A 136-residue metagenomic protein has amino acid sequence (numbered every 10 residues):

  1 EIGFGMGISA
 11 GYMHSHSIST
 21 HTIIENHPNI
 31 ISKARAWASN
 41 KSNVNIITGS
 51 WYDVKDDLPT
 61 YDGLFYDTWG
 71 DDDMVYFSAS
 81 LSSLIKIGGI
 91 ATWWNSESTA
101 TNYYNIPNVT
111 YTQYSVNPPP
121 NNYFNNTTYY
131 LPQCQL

Functional and structural regions predicted by a protein language model:
G3: Conserved S-adenosyl-L-methionine
M6-I18: Conserved SAM-binding loop of SAM-dependent methyltransferases across substrates and taxa, primarily the Class I
I8-S9, N29-S32, D53-D56, D72-V75 (+2 more regions): Eukaryotic short linear interaction motifs
H14-S17, R35-N40, K55-D57, A79-I85: Short, surface-exposed basic-aromatic patches at helix termini and helix-loop junctions that form
T20-E25: Conserved SAM-binding motif I beta-strand of class I
N26-P59, D71-D72: S-adenosyl-L-methionine
T60-T68: Short SAM/SAH-binding signature in class I
G70-L136: C-terminal substrate-binding/active-site "lid" region of AdoMet-derived donor-dependent transferases
